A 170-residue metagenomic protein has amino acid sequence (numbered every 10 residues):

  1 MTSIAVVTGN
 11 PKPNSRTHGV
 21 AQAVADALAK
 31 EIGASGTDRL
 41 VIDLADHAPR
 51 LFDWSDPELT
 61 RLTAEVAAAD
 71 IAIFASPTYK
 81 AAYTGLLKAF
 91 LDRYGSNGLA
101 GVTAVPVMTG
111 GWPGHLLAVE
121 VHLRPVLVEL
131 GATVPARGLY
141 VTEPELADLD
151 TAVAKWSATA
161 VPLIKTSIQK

Functional and structural regions predicted by a protein language model:
M1-D92, A158-K170: N-terminal beta1-alpha1-beta2 submodule of the flavodoxin-like/Rossmannoid cofactor-binding fold
N14, K80, W112-P113, L146: Short strand->helix junction
S15-T17, V105-E120: Rossmann-like NAD(P)(H) cofactor-binding subdomain of soluble oxidoreductases
L40-P49, V126-A147: Mobile beta-alpha loop/short-helix "lid" or hinge segments that flank ligand
A89, A118, L123: Conserved catalytic-core segment of NTP-binding enzymes
R93-M108, E129-Y140: Short, acidic/small-residue loops that bind anionic groups at enzyme active sites
V134-K170: Glycine-rich phosphate/pyrophosphate-binding loop and the adjoining helix
